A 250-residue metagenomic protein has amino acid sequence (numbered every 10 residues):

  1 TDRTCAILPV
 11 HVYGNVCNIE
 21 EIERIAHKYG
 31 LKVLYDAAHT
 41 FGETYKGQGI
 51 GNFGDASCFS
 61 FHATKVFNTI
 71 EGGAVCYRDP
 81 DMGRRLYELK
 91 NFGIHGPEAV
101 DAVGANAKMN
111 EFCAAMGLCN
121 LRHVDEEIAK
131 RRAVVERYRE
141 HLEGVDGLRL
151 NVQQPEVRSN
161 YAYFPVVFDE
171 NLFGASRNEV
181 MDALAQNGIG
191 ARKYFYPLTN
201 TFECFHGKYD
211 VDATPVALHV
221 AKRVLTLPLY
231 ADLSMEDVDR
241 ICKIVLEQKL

Functional and structural regions predicted by a protein language model:
T1-T69, C76, T226: Active-site phosphate-binding strand-loop segment of PLP-dependent enzymes
A6-V10, N15, I19-E21, K28 (+2 more regions): PLP-dependent aminotransferase class I/II
A38-H39, H62, E71, Y87-N91 (+1 more regions): Histidine-centered beta-alpha loop that forms part of the nucleotide-sugar donor binding/catalytic region in diverse
H62, I70-G72, F112, G117: A conserved catalytic-core signature of glycosyltransferases
G73-V75, F164: Well-ordered beta-strand positions enriched in small/hydrophobic/aromatic, beta-favoring residues
